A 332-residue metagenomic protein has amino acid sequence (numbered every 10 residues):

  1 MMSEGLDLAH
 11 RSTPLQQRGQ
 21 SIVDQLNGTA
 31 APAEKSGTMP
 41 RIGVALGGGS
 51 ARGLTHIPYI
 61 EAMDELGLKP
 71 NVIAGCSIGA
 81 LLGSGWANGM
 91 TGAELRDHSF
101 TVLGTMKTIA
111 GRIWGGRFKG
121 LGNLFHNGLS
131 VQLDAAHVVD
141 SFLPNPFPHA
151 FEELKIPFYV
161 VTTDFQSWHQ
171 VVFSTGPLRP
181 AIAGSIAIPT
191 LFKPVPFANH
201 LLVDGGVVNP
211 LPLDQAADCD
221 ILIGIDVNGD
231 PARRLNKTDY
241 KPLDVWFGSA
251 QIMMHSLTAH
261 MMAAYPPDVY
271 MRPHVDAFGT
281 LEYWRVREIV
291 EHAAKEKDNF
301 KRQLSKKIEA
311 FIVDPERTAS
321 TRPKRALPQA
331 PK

Functional and structural regions predicted by a protein language model:
M1-C76, S84-K332: Patatin-like phospholipase
